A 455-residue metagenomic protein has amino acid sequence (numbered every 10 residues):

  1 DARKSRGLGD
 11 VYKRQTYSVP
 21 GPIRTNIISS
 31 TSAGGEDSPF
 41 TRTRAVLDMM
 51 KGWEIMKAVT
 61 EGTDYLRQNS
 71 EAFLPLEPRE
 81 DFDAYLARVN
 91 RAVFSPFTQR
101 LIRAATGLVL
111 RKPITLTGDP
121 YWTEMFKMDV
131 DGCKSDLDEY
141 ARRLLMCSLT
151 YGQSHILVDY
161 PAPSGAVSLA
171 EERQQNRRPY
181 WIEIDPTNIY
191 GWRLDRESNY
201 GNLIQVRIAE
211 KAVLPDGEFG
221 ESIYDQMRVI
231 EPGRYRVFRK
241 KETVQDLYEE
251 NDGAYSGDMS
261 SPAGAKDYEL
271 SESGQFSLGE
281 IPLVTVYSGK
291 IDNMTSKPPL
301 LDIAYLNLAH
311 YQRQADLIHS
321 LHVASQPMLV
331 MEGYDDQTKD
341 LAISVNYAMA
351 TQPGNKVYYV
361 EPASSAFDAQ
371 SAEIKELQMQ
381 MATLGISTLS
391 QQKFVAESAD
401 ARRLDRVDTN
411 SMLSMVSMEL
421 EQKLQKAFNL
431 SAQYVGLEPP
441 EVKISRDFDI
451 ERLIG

Functional and structural regions predicted by a protein language model:
D1-Q15: Single conserved hydrophobic/aromatic residue that forms the stacking wall/gate of nucleotide- or nucleobase-binding
K13-I189: Extended, helix-rich architectural segments
L101, A105-V109, P113, S148 (+5 more regions): Generic structural signal for hydrophobic core residues of well-folded globular domains
C133-A141, S148, D302, L306 (+3 more regions): Short amphipathic alpha-helical segments
L149-S288: Extended, regular secondary-structure scaffolds
G257-A399: Extended, charged amphipathic alpha-helical segments
T338, V345-A350, N355, A369 (+1 more regions): C-terminal helix-loop subdomains that flank or include functional centers
